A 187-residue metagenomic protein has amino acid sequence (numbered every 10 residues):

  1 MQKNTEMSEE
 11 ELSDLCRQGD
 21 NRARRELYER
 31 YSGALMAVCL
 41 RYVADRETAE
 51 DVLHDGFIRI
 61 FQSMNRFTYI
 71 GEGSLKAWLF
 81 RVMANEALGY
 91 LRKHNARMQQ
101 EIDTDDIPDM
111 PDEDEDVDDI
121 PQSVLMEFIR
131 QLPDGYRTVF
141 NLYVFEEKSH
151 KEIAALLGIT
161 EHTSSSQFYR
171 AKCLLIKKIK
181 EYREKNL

Functional and structural regions predicted by a protein language model:
T5-E6, R97-Q122: Internal acidic/polar
E11-C16, V124-P133: Short amphipathic alpha-helical boundary/capping segments
D14-A37: A short, charge-rich alpha-helical start-of-domain segment used by transcription regulators
R17-Q18, F57-E72: Sigma70-family region 2
A37, D51-I58, G73-N85: Structural recognition of an alpha-helix C-terminal capping motif at a helix-to-coil junction
R66, F80-E101: Arg/Lys-rich amphipathic alpha helix in sigma70-family domain 2
L88, Y136, F145, K151 (+1 more regions): DNA-recognition helix of helix-turn-helix
V139-F140: A short pre-motif secondary-structure segment
